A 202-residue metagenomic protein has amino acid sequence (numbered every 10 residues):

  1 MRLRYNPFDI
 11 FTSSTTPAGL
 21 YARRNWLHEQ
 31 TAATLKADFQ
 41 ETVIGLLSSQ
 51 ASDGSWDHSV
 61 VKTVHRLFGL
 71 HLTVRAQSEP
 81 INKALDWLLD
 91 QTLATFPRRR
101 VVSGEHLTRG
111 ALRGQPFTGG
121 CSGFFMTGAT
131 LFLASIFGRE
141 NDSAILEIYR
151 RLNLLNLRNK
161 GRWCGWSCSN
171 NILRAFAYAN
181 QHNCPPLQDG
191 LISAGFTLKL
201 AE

Functional and structural regions predicted by a protein language model:
M1-E202: Preference for long, amphipathic alpha-helical scaffolds in soluble/luminal domains and all-alpha bundles
